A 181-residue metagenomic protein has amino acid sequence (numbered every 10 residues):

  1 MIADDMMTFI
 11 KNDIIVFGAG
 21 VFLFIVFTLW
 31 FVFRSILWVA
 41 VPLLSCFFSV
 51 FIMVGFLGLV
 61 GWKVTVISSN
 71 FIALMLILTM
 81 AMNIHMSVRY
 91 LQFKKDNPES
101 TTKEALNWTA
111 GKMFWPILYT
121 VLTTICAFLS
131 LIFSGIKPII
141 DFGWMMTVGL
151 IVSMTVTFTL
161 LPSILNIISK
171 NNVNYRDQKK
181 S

Functional and structural regions predicted by a protein language model:
M1-S181: Membrane-embedded transmembrane helical bundles of large multi-pass transporters/channels
